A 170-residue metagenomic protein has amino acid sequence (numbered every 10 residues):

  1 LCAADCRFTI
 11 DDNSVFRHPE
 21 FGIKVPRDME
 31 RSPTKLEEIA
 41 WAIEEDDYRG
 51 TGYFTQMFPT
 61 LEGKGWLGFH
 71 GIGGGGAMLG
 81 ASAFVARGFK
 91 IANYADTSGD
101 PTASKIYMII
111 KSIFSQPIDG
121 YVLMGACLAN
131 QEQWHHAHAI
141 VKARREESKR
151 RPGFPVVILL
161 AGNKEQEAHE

Functional and structural regions predicted by a protein language model:
L1-I118, Q133-W134, R145-E146, N163 (+1 more regions): ATP-dependent carboxylate/acyl-activation modules
D119-E165: C-terminal hydrophobic structural anchor segments that stabilize assembly/packing rather than catalytic chemistry
